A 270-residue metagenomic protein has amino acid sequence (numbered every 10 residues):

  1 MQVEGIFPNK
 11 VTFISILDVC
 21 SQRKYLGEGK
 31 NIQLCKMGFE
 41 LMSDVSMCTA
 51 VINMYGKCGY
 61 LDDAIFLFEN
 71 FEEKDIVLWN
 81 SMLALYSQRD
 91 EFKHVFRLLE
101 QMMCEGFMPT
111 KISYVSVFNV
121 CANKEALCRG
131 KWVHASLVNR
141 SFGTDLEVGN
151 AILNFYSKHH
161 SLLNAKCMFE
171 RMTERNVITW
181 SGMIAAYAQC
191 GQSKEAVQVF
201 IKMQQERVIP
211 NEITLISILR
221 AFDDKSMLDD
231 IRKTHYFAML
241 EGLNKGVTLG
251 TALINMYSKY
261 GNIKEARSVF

Functional and structural regions predicted by a protein language model:
V3, F7-I14, V19-Y25, P109: Hydrophobic or amphipathic alpha-helical targeting/insertion segments
G5, G38-E40, F71, D75 (+7 more regions): Inter-helix linker motif
N9-I14, G29, D44, C48-T49 (+22 more regions): Pentatricopeptide repeat
